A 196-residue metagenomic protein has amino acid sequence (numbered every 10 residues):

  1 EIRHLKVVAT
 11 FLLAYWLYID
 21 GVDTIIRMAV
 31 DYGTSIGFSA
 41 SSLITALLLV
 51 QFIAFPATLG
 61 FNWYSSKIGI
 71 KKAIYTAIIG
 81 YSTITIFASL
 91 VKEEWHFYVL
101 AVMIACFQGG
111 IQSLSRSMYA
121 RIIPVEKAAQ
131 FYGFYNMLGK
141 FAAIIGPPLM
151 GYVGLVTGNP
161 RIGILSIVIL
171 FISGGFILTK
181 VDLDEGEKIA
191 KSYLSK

Functional and structural regions predicted by a protein language model:
E1-L12: Juxtamembrane intracellular "pre-TM" segments in multi-pass secondary transporters
R27-L43: Short amphipathic helix-loop junctions that connect adjacent transmembrane helices in Major Facilitator Superfamily/SLC
P56-I70, G154: Helix-to-loop junctions at the C-terminal end of transmembrane segments in multipass secondary transporters
K72-F87: Structural signature of the two symmetry-related core transmembrane helices
S89-A101: Helix-loop junctions at membrane interfaces in 12-TM secondary transporters
G110-I123: Intracellular juxtamembrane helix-capping segments at the cytosolic ends of symmetry-related transmembrane helices
Y152-F171: A membrane-interface helix-boundary motif in multi-pass transporters
L165-K196: Multi-pass alpha-helical transporter architecture, strongest for 12-TM Major Facilitator/SLC carriers used
